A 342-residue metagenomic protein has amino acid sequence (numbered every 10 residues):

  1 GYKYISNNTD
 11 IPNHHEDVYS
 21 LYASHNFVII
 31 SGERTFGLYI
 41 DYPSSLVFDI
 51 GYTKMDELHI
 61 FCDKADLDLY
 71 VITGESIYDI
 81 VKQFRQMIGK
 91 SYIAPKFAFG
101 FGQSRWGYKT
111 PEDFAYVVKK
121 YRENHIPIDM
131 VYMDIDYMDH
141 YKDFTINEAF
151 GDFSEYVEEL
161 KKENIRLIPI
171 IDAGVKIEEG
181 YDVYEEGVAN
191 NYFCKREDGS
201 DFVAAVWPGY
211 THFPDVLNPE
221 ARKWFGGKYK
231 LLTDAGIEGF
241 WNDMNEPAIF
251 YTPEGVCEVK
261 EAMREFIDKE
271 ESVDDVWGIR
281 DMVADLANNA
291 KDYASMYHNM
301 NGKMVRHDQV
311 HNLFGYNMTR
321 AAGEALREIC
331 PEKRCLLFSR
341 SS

Functional and structural regions predicted by a protein language model:
G1-S342: Catalytic-domain carbohydrate-binding cleft regions of carbohydrate-active enzymes
